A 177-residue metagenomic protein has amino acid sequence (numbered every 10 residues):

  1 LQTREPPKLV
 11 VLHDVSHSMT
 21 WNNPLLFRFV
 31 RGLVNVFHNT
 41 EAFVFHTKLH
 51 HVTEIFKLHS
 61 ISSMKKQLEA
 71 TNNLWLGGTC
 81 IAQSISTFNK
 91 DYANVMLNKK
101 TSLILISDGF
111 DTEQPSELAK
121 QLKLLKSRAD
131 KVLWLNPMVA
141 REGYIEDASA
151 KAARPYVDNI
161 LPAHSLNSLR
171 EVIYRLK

Functional and structural regions predicted by a protein language model:
L1-V10, T20-P24, R28, G32-E41: Acidic, polar low-complexity linker/tail segments
K8-P24, L49, F110-E113: Short acidic, Gly/Ser-rich segments with clustered Asp/Glu that frequently serve as metal-coordination loops in enzyme
V11, A42-V44, L105, W134: Structural beta-sheet core signal
V44-L68: Short beta-strand-loop
F45-T47, D108, P137: Cofactor-binding loop segments of dinucleotide-utilizing enzymes, especially the Rossmann-like FAD- and NAD(P)+-binding
S63-T101, M138-I145: Von Willebrand factor
A82-R128, L161-P162, E171-R175: Exposed acidic/Ser/Thr-rich ligand/metal-binding surfaces
L122-K177: Von Willebrand factor type A / integrin I
